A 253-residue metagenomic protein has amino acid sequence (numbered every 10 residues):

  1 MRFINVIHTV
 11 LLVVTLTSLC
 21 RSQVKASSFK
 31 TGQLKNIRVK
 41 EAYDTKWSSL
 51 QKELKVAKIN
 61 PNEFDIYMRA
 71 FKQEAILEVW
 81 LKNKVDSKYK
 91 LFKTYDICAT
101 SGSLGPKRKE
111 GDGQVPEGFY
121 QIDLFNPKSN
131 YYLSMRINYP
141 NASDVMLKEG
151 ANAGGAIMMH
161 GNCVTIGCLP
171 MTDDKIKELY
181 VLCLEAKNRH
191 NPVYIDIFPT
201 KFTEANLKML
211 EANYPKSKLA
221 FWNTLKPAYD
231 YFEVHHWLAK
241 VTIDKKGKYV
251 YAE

Functional and structural regions predicted by a protein language model:
M1-F29: Bacterial Sec-dependent N-terminal signal peptides
Q23-I166, D174-K187, V193, F202-E253: Cell wall/extracellular polymer interaction/catalysis modules
M171: A conserved hydrophobic position in a structured secondary element of the catalytic/binding core that shapes
D196-F198: Short internal beta-strands
